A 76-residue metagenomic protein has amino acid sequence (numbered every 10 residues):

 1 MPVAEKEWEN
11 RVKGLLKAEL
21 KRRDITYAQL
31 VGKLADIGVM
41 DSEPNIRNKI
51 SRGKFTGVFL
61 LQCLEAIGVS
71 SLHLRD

Functional and structural regions predicted by a protein language model:
M1-T26, K33: A short, Lys/Arg-rich alpha-helix, primarily the initiator
G32, D36, E65: Alpha-helical residues within the helix-turn-helix
D36-K54: Recognition helix of helix-turn-helix/homeodomain-like DNA-binding domains that insert into the DNA major groove
T56-H73: DNA major-groove recognition helix of helix-turn-helix/homeodomain DNA-binding modules
